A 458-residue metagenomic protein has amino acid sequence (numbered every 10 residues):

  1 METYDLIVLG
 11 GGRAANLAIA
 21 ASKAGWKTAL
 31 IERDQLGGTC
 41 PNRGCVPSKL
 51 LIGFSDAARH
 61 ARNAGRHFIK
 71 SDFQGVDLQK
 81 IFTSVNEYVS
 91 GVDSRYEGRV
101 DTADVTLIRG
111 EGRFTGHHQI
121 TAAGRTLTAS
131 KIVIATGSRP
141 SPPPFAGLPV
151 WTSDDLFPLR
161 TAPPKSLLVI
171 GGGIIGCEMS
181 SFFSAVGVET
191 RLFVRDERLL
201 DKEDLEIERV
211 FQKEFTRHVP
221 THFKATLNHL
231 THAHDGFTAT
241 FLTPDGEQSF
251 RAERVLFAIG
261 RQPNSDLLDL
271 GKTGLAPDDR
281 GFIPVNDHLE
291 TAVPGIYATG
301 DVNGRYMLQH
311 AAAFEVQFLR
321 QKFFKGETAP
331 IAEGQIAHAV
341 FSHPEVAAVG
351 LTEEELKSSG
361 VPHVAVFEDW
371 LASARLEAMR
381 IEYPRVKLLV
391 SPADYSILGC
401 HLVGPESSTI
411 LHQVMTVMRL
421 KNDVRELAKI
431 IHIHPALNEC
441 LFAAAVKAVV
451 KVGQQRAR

Functional and structural regions predicted by a protein language model:
E2-Y4, I19-W26, I31-P164, D196-L200 (+5 more regions): Glycine-rich flavin
I7-D34, T39, V46, L50-H60 (+3 more regions): Flexible, glycine-rich terminal cap/loop adjacent to redox cofactors in electron-transfer oxidoreductases
I7-L9, I19, A24-Q35, P149 (+10 more regions): Residues forming the flavin
A14-A15, G173-G176, A312: Catalytic nucleophile loop
C45, T136-E189, T221, G271-T273 (+2 more regions): Glycine-rich dinucleotide-binding loop and its adjacent helix/turn
D72, T106-R109, R113-T121, L127 (+4 more regions): A Rossmann-like FAD-binding core segment of flavoenzymes
L148-P163, S249-K325, A428: FAD-site-proximal beta/loop scaffold in flavoenzymes
